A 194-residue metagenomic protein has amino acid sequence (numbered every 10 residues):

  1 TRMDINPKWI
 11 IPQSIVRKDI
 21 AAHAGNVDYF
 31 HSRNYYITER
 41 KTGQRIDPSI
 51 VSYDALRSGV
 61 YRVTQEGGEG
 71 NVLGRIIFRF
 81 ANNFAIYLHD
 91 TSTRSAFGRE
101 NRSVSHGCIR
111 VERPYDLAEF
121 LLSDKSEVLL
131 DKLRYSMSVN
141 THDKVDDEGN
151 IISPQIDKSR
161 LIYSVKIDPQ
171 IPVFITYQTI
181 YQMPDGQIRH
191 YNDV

Functional and structural regions predicted by a protein language model:
T1-V194: Well-ordered beta-sheet/strand-loop patches within structured domains
